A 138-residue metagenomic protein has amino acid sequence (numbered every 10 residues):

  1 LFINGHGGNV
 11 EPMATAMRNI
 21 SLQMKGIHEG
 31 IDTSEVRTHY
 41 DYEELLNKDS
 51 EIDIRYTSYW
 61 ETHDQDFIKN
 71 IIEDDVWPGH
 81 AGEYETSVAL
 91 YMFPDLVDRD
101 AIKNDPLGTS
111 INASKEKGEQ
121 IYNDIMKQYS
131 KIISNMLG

Functional and structural regions predicted by a protein language model:
L1-G138: Extended, histidine- and acidic-residue-enriched regions that form the cofactor-binding/catalytic faces
